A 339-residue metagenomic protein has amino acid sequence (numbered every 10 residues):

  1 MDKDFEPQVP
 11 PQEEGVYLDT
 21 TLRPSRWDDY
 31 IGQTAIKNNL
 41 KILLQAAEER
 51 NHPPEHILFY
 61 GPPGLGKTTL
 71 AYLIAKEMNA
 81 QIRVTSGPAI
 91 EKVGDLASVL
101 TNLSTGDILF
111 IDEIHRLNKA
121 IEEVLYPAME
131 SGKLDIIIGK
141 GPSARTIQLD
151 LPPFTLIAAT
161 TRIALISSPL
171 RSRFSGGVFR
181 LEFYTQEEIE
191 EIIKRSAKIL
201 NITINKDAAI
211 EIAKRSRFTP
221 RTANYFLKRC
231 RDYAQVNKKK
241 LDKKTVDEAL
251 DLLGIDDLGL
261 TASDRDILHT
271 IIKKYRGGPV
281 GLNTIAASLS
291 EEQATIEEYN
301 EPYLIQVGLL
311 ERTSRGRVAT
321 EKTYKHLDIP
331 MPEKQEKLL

Functional and structural regions predicted by a protein language model:
E14-Y60, A97, T101: Pre-Walker A (pre-P-loop) alpha-helix and adjacent loop at the N terminus of AAA/AAA+ ATPase modules, a conserved
Q45-G87, V99-T105, Y126, T161: Walker A/P-loop
I74, V93, T105-I137, I163-R173: Conserved AAA+/SF3 P-loop NTPase catalytic/coupling segment centered on the Walker-B
T160-T161, G177-I189: Conserved AAA+ ATPase "SRH/arginine-finger" region at the nucleotide-binding site
N205-K206, S216-R229, K239-D242, L260-A262 (+2 more regions): The conserved phosphate-sensing helix
A209-K214, R221-V236, D266-H269, N283-T284 (+1 more regions): C-terminal helical "lid" of AAA+/P-loop NTPase domains
L227, D232-G254, D264, V318-K322: Conserved C-terminal helix/linker of AAA+ ATPases
I271-L339: Terminal-proximal interaction/regulatory segments of ATP-powered molecular machines
